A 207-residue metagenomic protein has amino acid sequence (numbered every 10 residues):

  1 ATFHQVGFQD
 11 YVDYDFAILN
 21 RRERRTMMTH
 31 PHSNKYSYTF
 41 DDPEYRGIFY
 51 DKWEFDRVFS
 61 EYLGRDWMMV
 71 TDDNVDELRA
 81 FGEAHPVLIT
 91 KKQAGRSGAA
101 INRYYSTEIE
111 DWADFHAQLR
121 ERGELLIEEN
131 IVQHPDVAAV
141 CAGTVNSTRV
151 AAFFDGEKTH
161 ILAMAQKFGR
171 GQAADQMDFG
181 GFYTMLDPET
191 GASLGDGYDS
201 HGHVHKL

Functional and structural regions predicted by a protein language model:
A1-E61: Low-complexity, highly charged intrinsically disordered N-terminal segments that act as targeting/localization
A1-Q5, I18-M28, K92-Q93, Q166-Y183: Charged, low-complexity, helix/coiled-coil-prone segments
T2-G7, N102, A192, K206-L207: Proteins with a high burden of low-complexity, intrinsically disordered sequence enriched in S/T/G/P/A and R, requiring
H4, H30-H32, H85, H116 (+3 more regions): Histidine (H) residue identity feature
D15-S33, R79-A100, G197-G202: Short N-terminal signal/transit or membrane-insertion segments and the immediately adjacent low-complexity/disordered
N20, Y104-S106, D187: Short, solvent-exposed coil/turn linker segments
K35-G156: Active-site nucleotide/adenylate-binding loops and adjacent lid/helix of ATP-dependent enzymes
C141, V145-L207: ATP-dependent carboxylate/phosphate-activation module, predominantly the ATP-grasp catalytic core and closely related
